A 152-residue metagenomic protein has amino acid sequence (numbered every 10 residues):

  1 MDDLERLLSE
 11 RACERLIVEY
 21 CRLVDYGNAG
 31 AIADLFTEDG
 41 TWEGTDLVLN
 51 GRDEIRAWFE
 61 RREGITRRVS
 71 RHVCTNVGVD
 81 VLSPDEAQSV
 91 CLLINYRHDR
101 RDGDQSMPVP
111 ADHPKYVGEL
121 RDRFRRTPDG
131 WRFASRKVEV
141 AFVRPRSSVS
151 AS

Functional and structural regions predicted by a protein language model:
M1-G30, D34, E38: Short, low-complexity N-terminal intrinsically disordered segments enriched in polar/charged residues
A12, N28-G30, D80, K137 (+1 more regions): Hydrophobic/basic alpha-helical segments enriched in Actinobacteria
I17, V73-N76, L120: Short structured motifs
A29-R100: A solvent-exposed, acidic/Ser-Thr-rich amphipathic alpha-helical stretch
R67-V69, A111-K115: Short Gly/Pro-enriched turn/cap motifs at secondary-structure boundaries
E86-Q88, K115-S148: Short beta-strand edge/turn micro-motifs at domain boundaries
H98-G103, V143-S150: A short, polar/proline- and glycine-enriched secondary-structure boundary/capping micro-motif
D102-P110: Short, surface-exposed loop/helix-turn segments at secondary-structure junctions that function as lids/hinges flanking
